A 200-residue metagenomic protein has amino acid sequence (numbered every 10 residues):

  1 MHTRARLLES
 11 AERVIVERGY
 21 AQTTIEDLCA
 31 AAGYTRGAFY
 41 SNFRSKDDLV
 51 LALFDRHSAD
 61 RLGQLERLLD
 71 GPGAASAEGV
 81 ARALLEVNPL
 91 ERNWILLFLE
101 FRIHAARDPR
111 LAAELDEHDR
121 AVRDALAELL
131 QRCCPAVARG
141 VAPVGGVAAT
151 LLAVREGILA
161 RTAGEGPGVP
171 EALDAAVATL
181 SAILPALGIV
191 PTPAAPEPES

Functional and structural regions predicted by a protein language model:
M1-R18, Q22-A31, D48: Basic, helix-initiating cap at the start of DNA-binding domains
L8, E78, R120-Q131, A148 (+2 more regions): An amphipathic alpha-helix signature
A32-F43: Short hydrophobic/aromatic patch on the recognition helix
F43, V50-H57: Alpha-helical DNA-contacting segments of helix-turn-helix folds
A52, G63-W94, V141-L151: Hydrophobic alpha-helical connector segments
F54, S58, A112-R123, A148: Amphipathic, non-transmembrane alpha-helical scaffold segments
S76, L90-A113: Amphipathic alpha-helical segments used for helix-helix packing
L111-D116, C133-S200: Hydrophobic/aromatic-rich alpha-helical bundle segments in the mid-to-C-terminal region
